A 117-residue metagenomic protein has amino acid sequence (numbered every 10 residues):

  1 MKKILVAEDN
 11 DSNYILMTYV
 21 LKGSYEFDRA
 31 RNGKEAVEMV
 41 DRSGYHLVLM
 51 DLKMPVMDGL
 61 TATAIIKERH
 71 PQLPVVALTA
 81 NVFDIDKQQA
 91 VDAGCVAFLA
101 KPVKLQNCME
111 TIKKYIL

Functional and structural regions predicted by a protein language model:
N10-D28: Two-component/phosphorelay signaling modules centered on CheY-like receiver
Y25, D41-S43, I65-L73, A93: Conserved phosphotransfer cores of two-component systems
R29-L47, E68, Q88: Acidic, metal-coordinating helix/loop segments flanking the phosphotransfer/catalytic sites of two-component signaling
M54: Receiver (REC) domain active-site loop signature in two-component systems and cognate sites in sensor histidine kinases
V103-I112: C-terminal output helix
